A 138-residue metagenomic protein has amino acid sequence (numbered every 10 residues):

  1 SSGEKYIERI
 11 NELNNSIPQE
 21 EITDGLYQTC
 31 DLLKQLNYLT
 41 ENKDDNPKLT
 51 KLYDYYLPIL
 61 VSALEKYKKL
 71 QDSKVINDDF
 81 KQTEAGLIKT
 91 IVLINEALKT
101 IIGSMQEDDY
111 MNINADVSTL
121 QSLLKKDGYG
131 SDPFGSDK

Functional and structural regions predicted by a protein language model:
S1-N42, N46: Membrane-proximal, non-transmembrane interface segments of integral membrane proteins
Y38-K138: Long amphipathic all-alpha helical oligomerization modules
